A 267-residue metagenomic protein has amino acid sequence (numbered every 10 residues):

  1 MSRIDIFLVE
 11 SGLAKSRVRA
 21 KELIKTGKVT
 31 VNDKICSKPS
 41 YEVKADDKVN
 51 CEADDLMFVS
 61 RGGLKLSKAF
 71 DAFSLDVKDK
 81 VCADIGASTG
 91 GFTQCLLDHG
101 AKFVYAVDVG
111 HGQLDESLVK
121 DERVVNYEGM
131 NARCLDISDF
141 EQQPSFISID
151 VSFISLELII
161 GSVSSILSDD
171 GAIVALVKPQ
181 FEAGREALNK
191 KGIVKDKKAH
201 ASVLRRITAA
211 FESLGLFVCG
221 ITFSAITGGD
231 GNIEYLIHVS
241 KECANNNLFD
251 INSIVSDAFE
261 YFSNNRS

Functional and structural regions predicted by a protein language model:
M1-D47, V81-C82: A basic, amphipathic helix-loop patch mediating RNA/tRNA/ribosome contacts
V29, K102-Y105: Short beta-strand element of Class I
K78-S88: Conserved class I S-adenosyl-L-methionine
T89-G100: Conserved SAM-binding loop of SAM-dependent methyltransferases across substrates and taxa, primarily the Class I
Y105-L158: S-adenosyl-L-methionine
E157-V174: A short glycine-rich, Lys/Arg-flanked "PGG" loop and its adjoining helix->strand segment in the class I
P179-K195: Short, glycine-/aromatic-enriched active-site segment of Class I SAM-dependent methyltransferases
I233-S267: Flexible, glycine-/basic-rich loop-and-beta segments that form/coincide with the SAM-dependent methyltransferase
